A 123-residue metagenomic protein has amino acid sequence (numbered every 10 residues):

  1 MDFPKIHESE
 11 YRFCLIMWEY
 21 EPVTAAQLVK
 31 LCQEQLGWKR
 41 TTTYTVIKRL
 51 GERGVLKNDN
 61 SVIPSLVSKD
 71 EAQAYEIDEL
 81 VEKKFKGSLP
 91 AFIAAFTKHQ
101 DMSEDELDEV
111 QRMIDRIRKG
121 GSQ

Functional and structural regions predicted by a protein language model:
M1-I16, E71-A72: Short alpha-helical segments that sit at the start of domains
I6-S9, P22, K86: Short helix-coil-helix linker/hinge
M17-E21: Short helix-to-turn junction characteristic of helix-turn-helix DNA-binding domains, especially the helix
V23-C32: Short acidic, hydrophobic short linear motifs in intrinsically disordered regions
Y44-K48: Short, hydrophobic-biased segments on the C-terminal half of alpha helices that form "recognition helices"
G51-S61: A short, conserved structural fragment
S61-S68: Minor-groove-contacting beta-hairpin "wing" of winged helix-turn-helix DNA-binding domains
Y75-G120: Amphipathic alpha-helical dimerization/coiled-coil segments that flank or bridge DNA-binding/regulatory modules
